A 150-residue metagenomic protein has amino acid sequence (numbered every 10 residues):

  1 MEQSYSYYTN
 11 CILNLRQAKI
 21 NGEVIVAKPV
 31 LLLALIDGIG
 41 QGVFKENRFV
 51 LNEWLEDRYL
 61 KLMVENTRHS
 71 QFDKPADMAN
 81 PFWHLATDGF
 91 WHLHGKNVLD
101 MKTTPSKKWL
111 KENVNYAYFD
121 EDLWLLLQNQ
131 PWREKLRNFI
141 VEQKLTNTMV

Functional and structural regions predicted by a protein language model:
M1-V150: Intrinsically disordered, charged low-complexity linkers and terminal tails that flank or connect structured domains
